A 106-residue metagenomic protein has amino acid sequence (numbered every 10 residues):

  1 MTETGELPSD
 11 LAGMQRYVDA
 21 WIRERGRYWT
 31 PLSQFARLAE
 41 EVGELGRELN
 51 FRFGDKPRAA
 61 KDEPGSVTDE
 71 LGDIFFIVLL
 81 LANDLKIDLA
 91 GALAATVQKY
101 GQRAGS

Functional and structural regions predicted by a protein language model:
M1-L71, F75-S106: Flexible "arm" and connector segments at domain edges
